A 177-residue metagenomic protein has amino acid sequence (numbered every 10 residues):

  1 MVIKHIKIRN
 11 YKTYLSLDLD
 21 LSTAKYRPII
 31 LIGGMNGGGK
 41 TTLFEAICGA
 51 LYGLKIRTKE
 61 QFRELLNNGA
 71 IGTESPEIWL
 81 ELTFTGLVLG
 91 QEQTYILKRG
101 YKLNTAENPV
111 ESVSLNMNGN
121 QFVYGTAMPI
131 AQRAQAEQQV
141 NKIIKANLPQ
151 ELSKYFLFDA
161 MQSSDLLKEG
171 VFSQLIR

Functional and structural regions predicted by a protein language model:
V2-Y52: Pre-Walker A-like glycine/lysine-rich segment at the N-terminus of P-loop NTPase domains
I6, L17, V113, Y155-F156: Generic beta-strand hydrophobic packing signal
L17-T23, T85-G86, N116-A127: Short regulatory "switch" loops immediately downstream of catalytic or recognition motifs within protein catalytic
L19, E81-F84, V140-N141: Short, well-ordered amphipathic alpha-helices
I29-G33, F44-P109: Conserved P-loop NTP-binding catalytic core
T58-L65, E92-K154, K168-L175: Glycine-rich phosphate-binding loops of NTPases
F158-Q162: A short hydrophobic beta-strand->loop->alpha-helix junction that borders the nucleotide-binding pocket of P-loop NTPases
S164-L166: Short, solvent-exposed loop/turn segments at secondary-structure junctions
